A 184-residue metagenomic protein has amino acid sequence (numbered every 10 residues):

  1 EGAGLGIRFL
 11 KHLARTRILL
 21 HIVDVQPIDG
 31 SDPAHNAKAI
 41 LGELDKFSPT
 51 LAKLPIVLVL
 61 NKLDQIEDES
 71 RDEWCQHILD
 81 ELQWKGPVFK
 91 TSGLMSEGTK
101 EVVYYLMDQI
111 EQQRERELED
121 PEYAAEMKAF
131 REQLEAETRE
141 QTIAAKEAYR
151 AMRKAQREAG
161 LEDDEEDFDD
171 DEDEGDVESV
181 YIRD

Functional and structural regions predicted by a protein language model:
E1: P-loop NTPase switch/communication element
G4-G30, L41-A52: Inter-motif core of Ras-like GTPase G domains
I28, H35, G42-D184: C-terminal-of-GTPase-core extension/linker across diverse P-loop GTPases
